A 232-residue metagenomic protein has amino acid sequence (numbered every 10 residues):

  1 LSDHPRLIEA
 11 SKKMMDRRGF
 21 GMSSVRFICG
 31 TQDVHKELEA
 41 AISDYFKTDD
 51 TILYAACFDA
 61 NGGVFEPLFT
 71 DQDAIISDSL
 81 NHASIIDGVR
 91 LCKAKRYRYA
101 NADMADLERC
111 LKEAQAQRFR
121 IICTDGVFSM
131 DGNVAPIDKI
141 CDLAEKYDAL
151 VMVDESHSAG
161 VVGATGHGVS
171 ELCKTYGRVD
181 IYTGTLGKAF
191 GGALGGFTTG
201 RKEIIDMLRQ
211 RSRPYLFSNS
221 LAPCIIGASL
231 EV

Functional and structural regions predicted by a protein language model:
L1, I28-Q32, A83, A105 (+3 more regions): Short, small-residue-enriched loops and turns at beta-alpha junctions that line or gate enzyme active sites
R6-C57: Conserved N-terminal alpha-helix of the aminotransferase class I/II PLP-enzyme fold
V64-A83: Conserved PLP-anchoring active-site segment centered on the Schiff-base-forming lysine
D71, L91-K93, Y147, R178: Short, structured coil segments at secondary-structure junctions
Y97, N101-V153: Active-site phosphate-binding strand-loop segment of PLP-dependent enzymes
T165, E171-M207: Active-site PLP attachment segment
F190-V232: PLP-dependent aminotransferase class I/II
